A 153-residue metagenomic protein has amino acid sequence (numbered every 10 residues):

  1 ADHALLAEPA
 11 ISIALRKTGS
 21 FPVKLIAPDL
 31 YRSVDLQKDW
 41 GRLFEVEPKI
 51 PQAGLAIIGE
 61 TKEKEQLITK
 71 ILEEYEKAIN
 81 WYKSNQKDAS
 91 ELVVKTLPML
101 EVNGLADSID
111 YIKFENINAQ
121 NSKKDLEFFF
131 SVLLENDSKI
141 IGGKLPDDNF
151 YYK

Functional and structural regions predicted by a protein language model:
A1-L92: Pocket-lining segment of extracytoplasmic ligand-binding domains
L5, N103-G104, G142-G143: A generic structural-conservation signal
E8, N121, L145-P146: Proline- and acidic/polar-enriched loop/turn elements at helix boundaries
S12-I13, M99, N149-F150: Short secondary-structure capping/turn micro-motifs that flank functional sites
L55-I57, I109, L133, F150: Generic structural hydrophobic/aromatic packing signal, biased to beta-strands
E63-N136: Secondary-structure end/capping motifs
E127-K153: Conserved C-terminal helix/tail region of periplasmic/extracytoplasmic solute-binding proteins
